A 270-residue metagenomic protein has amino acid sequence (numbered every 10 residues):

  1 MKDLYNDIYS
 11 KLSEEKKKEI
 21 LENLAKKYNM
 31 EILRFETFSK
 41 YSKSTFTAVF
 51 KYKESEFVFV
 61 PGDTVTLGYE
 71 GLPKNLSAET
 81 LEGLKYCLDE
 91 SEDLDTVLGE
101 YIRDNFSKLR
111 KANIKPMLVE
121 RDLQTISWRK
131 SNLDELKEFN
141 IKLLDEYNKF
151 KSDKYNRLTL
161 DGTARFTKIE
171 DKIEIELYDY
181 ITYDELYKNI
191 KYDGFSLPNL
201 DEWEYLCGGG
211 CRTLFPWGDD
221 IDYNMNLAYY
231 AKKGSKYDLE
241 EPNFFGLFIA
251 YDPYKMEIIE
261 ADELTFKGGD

Functional and structural regions predicted by a protein language model:
M1-L197: Extended beta-strand/loop cores of jelly-roll/beta-sandwich
V60, R165-D270: Functional-site microenvironments in short loops/helix caps that host divalent-cation chemistry
